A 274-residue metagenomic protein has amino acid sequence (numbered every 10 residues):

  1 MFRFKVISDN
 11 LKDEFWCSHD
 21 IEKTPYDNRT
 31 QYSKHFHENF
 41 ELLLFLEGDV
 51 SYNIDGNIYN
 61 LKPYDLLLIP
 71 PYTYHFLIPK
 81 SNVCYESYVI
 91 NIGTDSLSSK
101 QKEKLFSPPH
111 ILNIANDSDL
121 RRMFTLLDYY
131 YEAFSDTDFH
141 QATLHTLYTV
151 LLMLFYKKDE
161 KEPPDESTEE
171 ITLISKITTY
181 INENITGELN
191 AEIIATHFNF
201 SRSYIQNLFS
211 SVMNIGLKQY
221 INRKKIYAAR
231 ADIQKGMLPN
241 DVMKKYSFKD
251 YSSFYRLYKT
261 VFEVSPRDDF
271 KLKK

Functional and structural regions predicted by a protein language model:
M1-K62, L66, S81, S252-S253: Generic protein-terminus/edge-of-domain signal
M1-Y26, L66-D138, Y148, L152-K161: A hydrophobic/aromatic-rich effector-binding and dimerization subdomain of bacterial HTH-type transcriptional regulators
P108-S118, F134-L144, L152-E183, G187 (+2 more regions): Short, Lys/Arg-enriched, Trp-marked, Pro/Gly-tolerant hinge/linker segments that flank
Y180-N184, Q219, A231-K235, K245 (+1 more regions): Short alpha-helical segment immediately N-terminal to, or the first helix within, an HTH/HTH-like DNA-binding domain
E188, G236-M237: Residue at a beta-strand N-cap/secondary-structure junction
E188-K224, M243-L272: Basic/polar phosphate-binding segments, predominantly the helix-turn-helix DNA-binding elements of transcriptional
